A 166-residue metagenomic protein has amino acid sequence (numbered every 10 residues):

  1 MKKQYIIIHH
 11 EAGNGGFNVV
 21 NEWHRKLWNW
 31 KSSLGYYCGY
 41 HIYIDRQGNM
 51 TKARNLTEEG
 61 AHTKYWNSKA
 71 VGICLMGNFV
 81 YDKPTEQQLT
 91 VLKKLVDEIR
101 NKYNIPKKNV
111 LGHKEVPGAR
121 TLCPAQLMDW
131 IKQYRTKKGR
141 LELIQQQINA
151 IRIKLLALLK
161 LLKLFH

Functional and structural regions predicted by a protein language model:
M1-I7, Q47, K69, L75-H166: Basic/polar, cationic surfaces and motifs that engage anionic cell-wall and phosphate/carboxylate ligands
M1-T57: Short, conserved "active-site rim" segments that organize catalytic pockets and cofactor/ligand binding
N14-G16, Y36, A61, A119 (+1 more regions): Intrinsically disordered, low-complexity regions
L27, E58-E59, Q88, E115: Amphipathic, positively biased hydrophobic alpha-helical segments used for protein targeting and membrane insertion
W30-S32, C38, E59-T63, K93 (+1 more regions): Short, flexible coil/linker segments at or flanking structured domains
N55-G72: Short, surface-exposed glycine/acidic/tryptophan-bearing loops
